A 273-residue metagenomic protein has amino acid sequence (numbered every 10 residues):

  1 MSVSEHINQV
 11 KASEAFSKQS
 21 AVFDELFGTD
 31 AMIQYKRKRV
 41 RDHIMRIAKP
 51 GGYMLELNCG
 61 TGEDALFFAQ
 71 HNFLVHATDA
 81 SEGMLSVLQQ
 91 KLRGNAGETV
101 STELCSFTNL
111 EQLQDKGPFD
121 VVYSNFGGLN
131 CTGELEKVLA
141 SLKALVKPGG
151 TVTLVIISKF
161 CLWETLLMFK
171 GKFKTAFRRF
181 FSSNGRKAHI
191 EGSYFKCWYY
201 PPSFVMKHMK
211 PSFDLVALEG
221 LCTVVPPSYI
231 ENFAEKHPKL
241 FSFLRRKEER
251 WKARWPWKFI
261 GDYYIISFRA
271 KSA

Functional and structural regions predicted by a protein language model:
M1-K49, E63, F67, V87: Conserved class I S-adenosyl-L-methionine
G51-G60: Conserved class I S-adenosyl-L-methionine
T61-N109: Class I SAM-dependent methyltransferase SAM/SAH-binding core
Q112-V122: A short acidic, Gly/Pro-enriched loop at the edge of an enzyme's catalytic core that lines a small-molecule cofactor
E136-P148: A short glycine-rich, Lys/Arg-flanked "PGG" loop and its adjoining helix->strand segment in the class I
T151-F181: Conserved class I S-adenosyl-L-methionine
Y194-F213, L218: Short alpha-helix
K207, A217-A273: A C-terminal cap/extension of S-adenosyl-L-methionine-dependent methyltransferases that defines the acceptor-substrate
